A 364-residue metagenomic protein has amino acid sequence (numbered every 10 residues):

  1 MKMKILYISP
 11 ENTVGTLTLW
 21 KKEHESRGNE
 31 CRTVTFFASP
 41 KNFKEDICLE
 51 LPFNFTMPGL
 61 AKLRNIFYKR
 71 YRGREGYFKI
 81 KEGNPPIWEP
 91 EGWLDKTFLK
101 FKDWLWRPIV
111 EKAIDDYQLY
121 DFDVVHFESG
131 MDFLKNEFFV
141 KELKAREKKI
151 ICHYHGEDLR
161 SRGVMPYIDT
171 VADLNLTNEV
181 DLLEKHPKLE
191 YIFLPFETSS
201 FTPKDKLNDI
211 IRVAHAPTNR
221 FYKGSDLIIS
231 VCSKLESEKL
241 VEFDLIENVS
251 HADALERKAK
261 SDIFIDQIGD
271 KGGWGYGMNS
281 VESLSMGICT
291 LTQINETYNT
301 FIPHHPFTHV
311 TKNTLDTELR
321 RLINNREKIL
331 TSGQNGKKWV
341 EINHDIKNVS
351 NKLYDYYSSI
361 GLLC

Functional and structural regions predicted by a protein language model:
K4-S9, F98-W104, I114-K135: Short N-terminal targeting/anchoring amphipathic segment
L6, P203-K223, I229: Conserved donor-binding/catalytic core segment of Leloir-type glycosyltransferases
V124-G130, V140-L159, L174-T177: Active-site proximal beta-strand in glycosyltransferases
I151, D158-L159, D169-P203: Donor nucleotide-sugar binding/catalytic pocket of nucleotide-sugar-dependent glycosyltransferases
Q267-M278, T292-P306: Nucleotide-sugar-dependent
S283-T292: Short hydrophobic beta-strand element within catalytic cores of glycosyltransferases and related nucleotide-activated
N299-R320: Change "using UDP/GDP/dTDP sugars" to "using nucleotide sugars
E327-S358: A charged, aromatic-enriched C-terminal amphipathic alpha-helix characteristic of glycosyltransferases across folds
